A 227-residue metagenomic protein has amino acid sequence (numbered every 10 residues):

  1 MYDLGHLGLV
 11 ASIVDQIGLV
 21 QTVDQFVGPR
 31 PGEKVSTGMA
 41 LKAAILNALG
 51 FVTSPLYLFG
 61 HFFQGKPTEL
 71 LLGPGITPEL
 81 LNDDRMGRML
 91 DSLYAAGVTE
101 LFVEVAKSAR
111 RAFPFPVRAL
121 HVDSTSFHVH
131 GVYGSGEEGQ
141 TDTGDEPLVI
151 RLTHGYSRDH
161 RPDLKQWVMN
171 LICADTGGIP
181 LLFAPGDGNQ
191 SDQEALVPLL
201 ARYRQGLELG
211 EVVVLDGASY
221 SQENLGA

Functional and structural regions predicted by a protein language model:
M1-L148, D163-K165, N170-N189, V197: Dynamic "connector" segments at or just before major functional cores
L58, Y203-R204: Alpha-helical multi-pass membrane segments and their bilayer interfacial helix-loop junctions
S108, R202-Y203: A generic secondary-structure signal
G139, Y156-R158: Long, structured protein-protein interaction/assembly regions in large complexes
V149-Y156: Short Pro/Gly-enriched beta-strand edge/turn motifs at strand-loop
Q190-Q193, S221-Q222: Loop/helix-junction capping segments adjacent to catalytic residues or to phosphate/diphosphate-binding pockets
E194-A201: Amphipathic, non-transmembrane alpha-helical secondary structure
A201, L209-A227: Phosphate/diphosphate-binding loops
